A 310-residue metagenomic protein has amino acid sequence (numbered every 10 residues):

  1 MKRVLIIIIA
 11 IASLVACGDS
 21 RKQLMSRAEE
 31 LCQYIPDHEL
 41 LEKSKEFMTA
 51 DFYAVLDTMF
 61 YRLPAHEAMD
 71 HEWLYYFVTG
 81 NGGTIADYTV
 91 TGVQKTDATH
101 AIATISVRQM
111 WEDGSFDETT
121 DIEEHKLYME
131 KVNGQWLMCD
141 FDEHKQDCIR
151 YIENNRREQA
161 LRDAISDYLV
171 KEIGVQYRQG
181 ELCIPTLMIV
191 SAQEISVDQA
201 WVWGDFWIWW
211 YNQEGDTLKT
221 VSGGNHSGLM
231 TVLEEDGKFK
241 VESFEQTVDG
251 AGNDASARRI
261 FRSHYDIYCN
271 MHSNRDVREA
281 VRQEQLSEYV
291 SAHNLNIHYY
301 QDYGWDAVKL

Functional and structural regions predicted by a protein language model:
M1-V4: Positively charged n-region of N-terminal signal peptides that target proteins for export
V15-A16: C-terminal motif of bacterial Sec signal peptides marking the signal peptidase cleavage site
S20-M48, R156-I173: Short, aromatic-enriched amphipathic alpha-helices that serve as compact interaction elements
E39-H66: Short, well-ordered alpha-helical segments enriched in acidic and aromatic residues
T58-D117, T186-T217: Surface-exposed, charged secondary-structure patches
D87, D117-K126, E214, S222-L229: Short, surface-exposed coil-to-beta transition loops
T89-G92, E124-K131, P185-E194, S227-V232: Hydrophobic/aromatic beta-strand elements that line small-molecule binding cavities or substrate pockets in beta-rich
A98-H100, T104-E158, R162, E242-L310: Low-complexity, intrinsically disordered terminal/linker segments enriched in charged and Gly/Pro repeats
